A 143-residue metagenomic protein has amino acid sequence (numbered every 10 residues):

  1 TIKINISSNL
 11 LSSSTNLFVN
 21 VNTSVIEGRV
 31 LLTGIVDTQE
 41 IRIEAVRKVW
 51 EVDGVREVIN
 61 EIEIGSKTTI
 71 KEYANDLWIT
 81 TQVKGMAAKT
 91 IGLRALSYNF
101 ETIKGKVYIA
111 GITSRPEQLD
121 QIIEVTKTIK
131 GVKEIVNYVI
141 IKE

Functional and structural regions predicted by a protein language model:
T1-E143: N-terminal targeting leaders
